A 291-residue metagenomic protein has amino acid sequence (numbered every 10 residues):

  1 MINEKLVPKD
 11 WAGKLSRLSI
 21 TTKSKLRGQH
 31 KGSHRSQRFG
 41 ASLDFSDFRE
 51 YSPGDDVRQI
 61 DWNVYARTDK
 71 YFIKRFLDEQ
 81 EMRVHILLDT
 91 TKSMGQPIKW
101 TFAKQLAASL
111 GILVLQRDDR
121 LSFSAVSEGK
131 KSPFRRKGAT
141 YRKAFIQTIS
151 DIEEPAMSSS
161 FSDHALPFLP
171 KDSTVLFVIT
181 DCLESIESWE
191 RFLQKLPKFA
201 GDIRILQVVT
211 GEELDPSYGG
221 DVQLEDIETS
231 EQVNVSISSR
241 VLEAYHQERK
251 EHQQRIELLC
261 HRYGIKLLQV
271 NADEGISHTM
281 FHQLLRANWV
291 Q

Functional and structural regions predicted by a protein language model:
M1-H34, E50-D55, V64, L77-I86 (+3 more regions): Exposed, interaction-prone extracellular/peripheral surfaces
G32-R35, F39-S42: N-terminal "assembly arms/tails" that initiate or stabilize quaternary assembly in self-assembling proteins
G40-R75: Active-site-flanking structural segment that lines cofactor/substrate pockets
